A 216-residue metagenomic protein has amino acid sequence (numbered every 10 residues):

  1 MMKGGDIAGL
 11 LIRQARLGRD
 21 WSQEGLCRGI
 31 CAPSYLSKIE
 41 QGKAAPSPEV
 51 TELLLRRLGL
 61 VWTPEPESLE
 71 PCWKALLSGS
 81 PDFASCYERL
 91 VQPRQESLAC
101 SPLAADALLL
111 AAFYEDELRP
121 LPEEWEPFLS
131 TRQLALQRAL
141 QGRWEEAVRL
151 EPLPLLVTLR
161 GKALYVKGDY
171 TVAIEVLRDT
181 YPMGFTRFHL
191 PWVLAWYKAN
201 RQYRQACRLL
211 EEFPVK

Functional and structural regions predicted by a protein language model:
M1-G18: A short, Lys/Arg-rich alpha-helix, primarily the initiator
Q14, E24-G25, E49, L53: Alpha-helical residues within helix-turn-helix
R19-K38: Short alpha-helical DNA-recognition segment
Q41: Short, conserved catalytic or interaction motifs in soluble domains
S47-P64: DNA major-groove recognition helix of helix-turn-helix/homeodomain DNA-binding modules
P66-Y87: Short, charged recognition helix plus adjacent turn of helix-turn-helix-like nucleic-acid-binding domains
Y87-L90, C100-K216: Extended amphipathic alpha-helical coiled-coil/heptad-repeat regions
